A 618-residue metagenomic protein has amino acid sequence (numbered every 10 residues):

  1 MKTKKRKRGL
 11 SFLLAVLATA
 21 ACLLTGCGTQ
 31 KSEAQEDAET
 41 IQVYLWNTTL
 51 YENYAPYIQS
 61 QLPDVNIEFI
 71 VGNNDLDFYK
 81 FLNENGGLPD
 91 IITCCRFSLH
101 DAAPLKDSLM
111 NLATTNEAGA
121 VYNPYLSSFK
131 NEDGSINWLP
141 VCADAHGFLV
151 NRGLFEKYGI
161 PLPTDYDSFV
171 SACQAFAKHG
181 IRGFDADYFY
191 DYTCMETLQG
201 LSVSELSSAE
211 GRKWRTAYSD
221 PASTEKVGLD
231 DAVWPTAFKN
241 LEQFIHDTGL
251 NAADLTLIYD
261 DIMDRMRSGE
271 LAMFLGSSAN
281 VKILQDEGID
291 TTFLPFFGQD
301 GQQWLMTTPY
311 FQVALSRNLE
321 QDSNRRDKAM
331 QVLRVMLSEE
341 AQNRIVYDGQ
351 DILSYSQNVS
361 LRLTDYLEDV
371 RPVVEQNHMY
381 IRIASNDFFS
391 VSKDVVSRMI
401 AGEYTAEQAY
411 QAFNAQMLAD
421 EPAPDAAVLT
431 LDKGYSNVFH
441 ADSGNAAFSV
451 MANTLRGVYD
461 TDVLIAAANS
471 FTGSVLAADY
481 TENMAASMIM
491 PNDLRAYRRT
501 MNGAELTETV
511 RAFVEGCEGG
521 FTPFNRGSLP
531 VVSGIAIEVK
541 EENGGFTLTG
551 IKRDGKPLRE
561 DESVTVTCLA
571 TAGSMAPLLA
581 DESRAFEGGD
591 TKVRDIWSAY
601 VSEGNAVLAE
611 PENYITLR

Functional and structural regions predicted by a protein language model:
T49-L50, E68, N131, T307 (+3 more regions): C-terminal capping/gating helix-and-loop segments adjacent to ligand/active sites or protein-protein/ligand interfaces
S60-P124, G153-T164, D264-R265, A272-M273 (+1 more regions): Extracytoplasmic "Venus flytrap"/periplasmic binding protein-like
P89-D90, A118-G153, R182-A186, F297-M306 (+1 more regions): A structural signal for short loop-to-beta-strand junctions that line the ligand-binding cleft of periplasmic/secreted
C95-H146, P161, V170, E196-T197 (+2 more regions): Hinge/lid segment of periplasmic solute-binding proteins
N137, V170-K226: Extracytoplasmic/periplasmic solute-binding protein
Y218-L255: Glycine-centered hinge/linker elements that transmit conformational signals in sensory and ligand-binding systems
Q285-D348: Extracytoplasmic/periplasmic substrate-recognition and gating elements
D425-R618: Catalytic centers of hydrolytic enzymes
